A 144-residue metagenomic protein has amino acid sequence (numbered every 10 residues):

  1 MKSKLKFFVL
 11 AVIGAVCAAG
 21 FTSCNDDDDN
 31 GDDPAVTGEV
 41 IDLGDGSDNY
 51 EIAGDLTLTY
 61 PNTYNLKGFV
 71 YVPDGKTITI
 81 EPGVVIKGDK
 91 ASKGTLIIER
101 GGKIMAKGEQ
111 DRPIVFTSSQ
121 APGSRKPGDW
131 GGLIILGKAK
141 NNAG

Functional and structural regions predicted by a protein language model:
M1-L10: Bacterial N-terminal signal peptides that target proteins for export
K2-S3, V16, T59, D111: Alpha-helical structural elements
L10-A18: Hydrophobic helical h-region of N-terminal Sec-dependent signal peptides in bacterial secretory/periplasmic proteins
A19-S23: C-terminal motif of bacterial Sec signal peptides marking the signal peptidase cleavage site
N25-G144: Beta-strand/loop edge motif enriched in small/polar residues
